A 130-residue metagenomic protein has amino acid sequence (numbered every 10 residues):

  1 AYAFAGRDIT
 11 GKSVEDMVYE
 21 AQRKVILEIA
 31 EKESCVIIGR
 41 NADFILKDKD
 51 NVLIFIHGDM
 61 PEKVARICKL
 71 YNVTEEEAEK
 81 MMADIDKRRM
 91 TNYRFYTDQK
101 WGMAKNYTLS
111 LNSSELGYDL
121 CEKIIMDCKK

Functional and structural regions predicted by a protein language model:
A1, T74-D119: Small-molecule kinase domains that catalyze NTP-dependent phosphoryl transfer to phosphate-bearing small molecules
A1-S34: ATP-dependent small-molecule kinase phosphotransfer cores that center on conserved nucleotide phosphate-binding segments
D16-E20, C35-G39, M90-F95: Short gly/ser/thr-rich secondary-structure transition/capping motifs
R23, Y118-M126: Short, amphipathic alpha-helical "lid/cap" segments that border enzyme active or binding sites
I29-K32, G39-K47: RNA pseudouridine synthases
A42-D43, G58-K63, L116-G117: Conserved nucleotide-binding/hydrolysis micro-motifs of P-loop NTPases
D48-Y71, E75-A83: Conserved phosphate-donor/acceptor-positioning beta-strand/loop module used by diverse small-molecule
